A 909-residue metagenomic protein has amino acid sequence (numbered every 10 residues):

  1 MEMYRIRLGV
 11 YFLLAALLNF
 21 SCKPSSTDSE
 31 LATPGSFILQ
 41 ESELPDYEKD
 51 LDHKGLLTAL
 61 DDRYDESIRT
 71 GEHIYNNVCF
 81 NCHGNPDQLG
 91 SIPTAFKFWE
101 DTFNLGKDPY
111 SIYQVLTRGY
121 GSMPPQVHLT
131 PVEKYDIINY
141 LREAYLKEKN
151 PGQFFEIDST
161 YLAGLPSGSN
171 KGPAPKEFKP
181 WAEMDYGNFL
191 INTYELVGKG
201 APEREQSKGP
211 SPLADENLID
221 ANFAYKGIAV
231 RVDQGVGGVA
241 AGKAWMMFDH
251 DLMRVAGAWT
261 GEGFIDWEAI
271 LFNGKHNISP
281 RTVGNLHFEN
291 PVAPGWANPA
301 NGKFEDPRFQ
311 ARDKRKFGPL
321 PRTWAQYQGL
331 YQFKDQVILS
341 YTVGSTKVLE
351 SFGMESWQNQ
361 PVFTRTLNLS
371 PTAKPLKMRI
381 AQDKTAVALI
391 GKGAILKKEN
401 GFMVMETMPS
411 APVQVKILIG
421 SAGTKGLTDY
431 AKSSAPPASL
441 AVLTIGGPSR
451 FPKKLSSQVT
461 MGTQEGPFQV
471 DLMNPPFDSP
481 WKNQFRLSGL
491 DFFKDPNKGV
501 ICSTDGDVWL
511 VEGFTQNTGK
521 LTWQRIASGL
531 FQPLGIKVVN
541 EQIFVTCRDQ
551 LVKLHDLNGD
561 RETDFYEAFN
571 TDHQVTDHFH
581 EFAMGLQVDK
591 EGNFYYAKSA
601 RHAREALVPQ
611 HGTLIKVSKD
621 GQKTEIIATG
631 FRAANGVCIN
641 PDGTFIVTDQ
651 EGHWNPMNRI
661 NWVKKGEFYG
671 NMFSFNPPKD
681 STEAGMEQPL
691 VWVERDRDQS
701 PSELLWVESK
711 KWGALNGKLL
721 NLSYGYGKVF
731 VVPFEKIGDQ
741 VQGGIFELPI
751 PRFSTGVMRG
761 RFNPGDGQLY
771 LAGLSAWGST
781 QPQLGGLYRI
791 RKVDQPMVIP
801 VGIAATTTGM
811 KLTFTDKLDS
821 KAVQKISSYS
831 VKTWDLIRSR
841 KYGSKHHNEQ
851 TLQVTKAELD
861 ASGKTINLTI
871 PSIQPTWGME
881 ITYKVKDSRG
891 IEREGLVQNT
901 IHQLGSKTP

Functional and structural regions predicted by a protein language model:
A32, D50-T58, D65, N76 (+5 more regions): Flexible coil segments in periplasmic/lumen-exposed cytochrome c-class electron-transfer proteins
G71-P86, I137-L141, L787: The canonical Cys-X-X-Cys-His
E72, G84-Q114: Gly/Gly-Pro-rich "capping" loops immediately C-terminal to redox-active cysteine motifs in periplasmic/lumenal
C82-Q88, N104, T117, V127 (+4 more regions): Detector for the c-type heme attachment site
I157-T364, A381, I395: Beta-strand-rich N-terminal accessory domains
P437-M797, V801-K811, S820: Beta-propeller domains with acidic blade repeats across secreted/periplasmic ectodomains and cytosolic WD/CNH propellers
I790-D835, V897-P909: N-terminal non-catalytic regions of secreted/periplasmic and cell-surface proteins
K817-K856, I881-D887, G895-T900: Short, surface-exposed alpha-helix to beta-strand junction/turn motifs within ectodomains of secreted and cell-envelope
